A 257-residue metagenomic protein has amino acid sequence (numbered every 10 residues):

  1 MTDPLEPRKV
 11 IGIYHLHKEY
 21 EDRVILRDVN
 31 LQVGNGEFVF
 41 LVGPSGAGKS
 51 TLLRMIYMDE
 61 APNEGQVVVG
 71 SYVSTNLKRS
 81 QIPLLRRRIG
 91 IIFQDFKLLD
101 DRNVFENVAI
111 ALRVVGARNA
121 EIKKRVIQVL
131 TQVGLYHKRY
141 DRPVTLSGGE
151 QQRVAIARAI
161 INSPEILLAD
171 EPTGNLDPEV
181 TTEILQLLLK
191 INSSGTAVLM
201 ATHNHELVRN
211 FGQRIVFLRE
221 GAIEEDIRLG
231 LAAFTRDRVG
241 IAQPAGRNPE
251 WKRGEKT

Functional and structural regions predicted by a protein language model:
Y57: Helix-to-loop junction immediately C-terminal to a conserved catalytic motif
G65-V73: Conserved ABC transporter NBD signature motif
S74-G90, S193, T235-R236: ABC ATPase NBD coupling module
R102-A109: Short coil-to-helix segment of the ABC ATPase nucleotide-binding domain corresponding to the Q-loop/switch region
R142-L146, E150: Conserved ABC ATPase signature
I161-E165: A short, proline-enriched helix->beta-strand linker immediately N-terminal to the Walker B motif in ABC-type P-loop
L167-D170: Catalytic Walker B motif of ABC-type/P-loop ATPase nucleotide-binding domains
